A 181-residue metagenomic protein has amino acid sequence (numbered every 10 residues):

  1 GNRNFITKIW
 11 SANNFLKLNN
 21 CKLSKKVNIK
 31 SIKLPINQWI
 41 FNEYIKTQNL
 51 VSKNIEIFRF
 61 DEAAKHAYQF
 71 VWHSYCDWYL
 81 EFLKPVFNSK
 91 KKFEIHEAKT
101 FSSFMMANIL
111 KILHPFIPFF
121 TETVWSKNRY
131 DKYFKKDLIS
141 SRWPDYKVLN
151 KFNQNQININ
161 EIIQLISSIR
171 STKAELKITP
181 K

Functional and structural regions predicted by a protein language model:
G1-S31, Y130-F134, E175-P180: Catalytic adenosine-cofactor/nucleotide-binding cores of aminoacyl-tRNA synthetases and other
R3-K17, P35-T47, K65-V86, R142: Core structural elements
K22-S52, L80-S168: Acidic, turn-prone loop/beta-hairpin segments
I55-E62: Short helix-adjacent coil turns
E56, S126, A174: Short polybasic/polar patches that bind polyanions
F58, F70, S74, F116-F119: Residue-level signal for short amphipathic helical patches enriched in basic/charged and nearby hydrophobic residues
A63, E122, K177-P180: Extended hydrophobic-aromatic, low-complexity segments
